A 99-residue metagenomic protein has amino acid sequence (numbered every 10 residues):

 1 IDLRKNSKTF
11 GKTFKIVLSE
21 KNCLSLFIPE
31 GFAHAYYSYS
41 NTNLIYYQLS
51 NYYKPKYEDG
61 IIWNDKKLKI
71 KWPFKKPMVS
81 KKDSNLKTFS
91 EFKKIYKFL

Functional and structural regions predicted by a protein language model:
I1-S25, Y37-T42, Y47-L99: Non-catalytic, conserved peripheral segments adjacent to functional cores
G31-F32, S84: Alpha-helix/helix-capping structural signal
